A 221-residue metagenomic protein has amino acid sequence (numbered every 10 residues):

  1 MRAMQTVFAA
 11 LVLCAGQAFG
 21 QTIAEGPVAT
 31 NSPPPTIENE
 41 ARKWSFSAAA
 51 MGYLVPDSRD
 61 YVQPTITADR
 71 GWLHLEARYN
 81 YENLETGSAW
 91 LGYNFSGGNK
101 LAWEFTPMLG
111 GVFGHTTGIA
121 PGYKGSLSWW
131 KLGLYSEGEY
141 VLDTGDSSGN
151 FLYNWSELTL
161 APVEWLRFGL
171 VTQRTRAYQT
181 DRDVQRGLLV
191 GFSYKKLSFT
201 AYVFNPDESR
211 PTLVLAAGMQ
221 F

Functional and structural regions predicted by a protein language model:
M1-R42, F221: Cleavable N-terminal export/targeting peptides
A18-F19, I23, A29, K100-L101 (+3 more regions): Polar low-complexity intrinsically disordered regions enriched in Ser/Thr and small residues
P35-N39, A50-V55, T116, F151 (+2 more regions): A broad, low-specificity signal for short, low-complexity segments enriched in glycine/proline and polar/charged
I37-N39, D60-G71, T86-E104, I119-S136 (+4 more regions): Feature captures outer-membrane beta-barrel proteins of Gram-negative bacteria and organelles
W44-L54, P64-I66, R70-E82, A89 (+5 more regions): Transmembrane beta-strand segments that form the barrel wall of outer-membrane beta-barrel proteins
V112-Y123, T172, Q179-T180, E208-P211: Electropositive, surface-exposed helix/loop patches at the edges of structured domains that serve as adaptable
G145-G149: Acidic pyrophosphate-coordinating catalytic loop
